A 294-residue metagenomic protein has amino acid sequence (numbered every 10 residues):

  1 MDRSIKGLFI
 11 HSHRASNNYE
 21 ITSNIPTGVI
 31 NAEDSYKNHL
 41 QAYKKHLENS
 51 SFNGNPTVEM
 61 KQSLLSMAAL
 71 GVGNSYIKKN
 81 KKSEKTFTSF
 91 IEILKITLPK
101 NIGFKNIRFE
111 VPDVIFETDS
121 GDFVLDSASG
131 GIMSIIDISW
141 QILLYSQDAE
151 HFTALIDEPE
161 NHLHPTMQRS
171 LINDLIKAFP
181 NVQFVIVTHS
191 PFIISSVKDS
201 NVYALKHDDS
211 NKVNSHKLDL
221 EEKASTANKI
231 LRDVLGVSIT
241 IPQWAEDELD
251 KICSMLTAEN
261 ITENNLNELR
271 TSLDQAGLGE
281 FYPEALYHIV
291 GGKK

Functional and structural regions predicted by a protein language model:
M1-K95, L231: Coupling/switch segment of ABC-type P-loop NTPase heads
D2, D219-K294: Acidic, Mg2+-coordinating catalytic modules of nucleic-acid enzymes
H13-N17, T97-K100, S200, V237: Phosphate/oxyanion-binding loops and surfaces in catalytic or ligand/nucleic-acid-binding neighborhoods
N80-T88, I132, P242, E259 (+1 more regions): Generic detection of long, well-ordered alpha-helical segments
F90, L94, L171, T226-A227 (+1 more regions): Generic structural signal for hydrophobic residues
L94, I102-N106: Extended alpha-helical scaffolds
R108-W244: Switch/communication elements of ASCE P-loop NTPase nucleotide-binding domains
